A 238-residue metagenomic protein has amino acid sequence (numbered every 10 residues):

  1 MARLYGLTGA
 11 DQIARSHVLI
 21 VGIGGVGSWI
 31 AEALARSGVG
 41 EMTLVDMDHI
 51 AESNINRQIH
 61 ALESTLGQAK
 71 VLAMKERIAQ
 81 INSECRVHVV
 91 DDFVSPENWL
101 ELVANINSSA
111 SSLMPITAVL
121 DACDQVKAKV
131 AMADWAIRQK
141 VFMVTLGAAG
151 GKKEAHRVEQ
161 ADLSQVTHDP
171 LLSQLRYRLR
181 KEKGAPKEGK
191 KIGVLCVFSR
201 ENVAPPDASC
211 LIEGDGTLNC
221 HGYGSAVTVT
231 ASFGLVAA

Functional and structural regions predicted by a protein language model:
M1-V236: Adenine nucleotide-associated cytosolic modules
